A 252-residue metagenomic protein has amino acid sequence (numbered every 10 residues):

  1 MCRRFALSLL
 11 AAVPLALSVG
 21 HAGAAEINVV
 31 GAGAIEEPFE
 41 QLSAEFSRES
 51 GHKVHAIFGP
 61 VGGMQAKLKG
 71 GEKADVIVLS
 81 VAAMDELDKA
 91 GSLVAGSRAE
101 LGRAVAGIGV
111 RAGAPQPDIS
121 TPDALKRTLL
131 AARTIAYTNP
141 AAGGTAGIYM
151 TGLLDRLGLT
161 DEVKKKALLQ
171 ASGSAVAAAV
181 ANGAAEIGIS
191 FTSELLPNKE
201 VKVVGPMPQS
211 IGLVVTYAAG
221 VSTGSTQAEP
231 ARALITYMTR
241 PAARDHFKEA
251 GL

Functional and structural regions predicted by a protein language model:
M1-R3: N-terminal secretory signal peptides that target proteins for export/translocation
A6-S18: Bacterial N-terminal signal peptides
G23-K73, V81-G91, A99-A104, V110-L252: Exported/periplasmic ABC-transporter solute-binding proteins
A95: Basic, amphipathic juxtamembrane/active-site segments that coordinate anionic phosphate or diphosphate groups
